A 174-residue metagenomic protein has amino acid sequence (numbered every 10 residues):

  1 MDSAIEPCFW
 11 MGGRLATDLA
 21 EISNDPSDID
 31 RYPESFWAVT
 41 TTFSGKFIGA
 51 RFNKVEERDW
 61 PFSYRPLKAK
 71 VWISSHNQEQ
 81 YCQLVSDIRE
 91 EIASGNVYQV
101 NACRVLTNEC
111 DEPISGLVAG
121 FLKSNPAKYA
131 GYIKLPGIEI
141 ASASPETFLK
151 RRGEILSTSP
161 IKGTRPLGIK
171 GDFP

Functional and structural regions predicted by a protein language model:
M1-P174: Extended alpha-helical targeting/anchoring segments, especially N-terminal organellar/secretory targeting helices
